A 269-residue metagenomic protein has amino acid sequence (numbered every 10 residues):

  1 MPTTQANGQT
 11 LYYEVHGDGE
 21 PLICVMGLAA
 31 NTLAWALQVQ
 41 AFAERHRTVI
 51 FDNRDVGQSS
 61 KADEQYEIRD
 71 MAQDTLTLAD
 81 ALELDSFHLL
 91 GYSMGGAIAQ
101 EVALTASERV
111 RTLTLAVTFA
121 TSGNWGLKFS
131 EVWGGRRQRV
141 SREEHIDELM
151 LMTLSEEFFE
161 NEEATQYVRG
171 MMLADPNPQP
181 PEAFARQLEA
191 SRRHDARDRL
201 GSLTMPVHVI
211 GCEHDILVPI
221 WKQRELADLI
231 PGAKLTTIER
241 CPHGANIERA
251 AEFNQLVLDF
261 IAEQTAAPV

Functional and structural regions predicted by a protein language model:
Q5, Q9-K61: Conserved HGGG/HGGXW glycine-rich cap/lid loop of the alpha/beta-hydrolase fold
Q40, V49-I50, R54-Y92, Q255: Active-site loop/oxyanion-hole signature of alpha/beta-hydrolase fold enzymes
Q100, L104, R111-V140: Flexible "cap/lid" loop of the alpha/beta hydrolase fold
N124, E144-H194, D198-R199: Conserved alpha/beta-hydrolase catalytic His-Asp/Glu region
L203, V209-G211: Short beta-strand/loop motif that positions the catalytic acidic residue of the alpha/beta-hydrolase fold
M205, P219-L226: Short alpha-helix in the alpha/beta-hydrolase fold that links the catalytic acid
H214-V218: Acidic catalytic loop of the alpha/beta-hydrolase fold
A233-V269: Catalytic active-site module of serine/aspartate enzymes centered on a nucleophile-bearing elbow/loop
